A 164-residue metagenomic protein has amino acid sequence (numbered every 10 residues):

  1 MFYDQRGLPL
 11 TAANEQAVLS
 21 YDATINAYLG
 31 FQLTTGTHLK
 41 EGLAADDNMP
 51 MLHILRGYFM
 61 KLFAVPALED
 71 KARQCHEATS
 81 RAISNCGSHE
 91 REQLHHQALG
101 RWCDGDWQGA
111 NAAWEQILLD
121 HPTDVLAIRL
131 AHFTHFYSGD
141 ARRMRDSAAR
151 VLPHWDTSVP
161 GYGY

Functional and structural regions predicted by a protein language model:
M1-P9: Short, contiguous pre-domain boundary segments
D4, D106, S158-P160: Generic detector of intrinsically disordered, low-complexity, polar/charged segments
L8-L10, A78-E92, L119-H121, L152-Y164: Flexible helix-coil transition and linker loops at the boundaries of alpha-helical arrays
A13, V18, A23-K40, A44-N48 (+3 more regions): Inter-helical turn/loop elements of alpha-helical hairpins
W107, N111-H135, H154: Asp-box/WD-like beta-propeller blade repeats and closely related beta-sheet repeat scaffolds
L130, Y137, Y162-Y164: Aromatic- and glycine-enriched pocket-lining scaffold segments that form the walls of small-molecule binding clefts
